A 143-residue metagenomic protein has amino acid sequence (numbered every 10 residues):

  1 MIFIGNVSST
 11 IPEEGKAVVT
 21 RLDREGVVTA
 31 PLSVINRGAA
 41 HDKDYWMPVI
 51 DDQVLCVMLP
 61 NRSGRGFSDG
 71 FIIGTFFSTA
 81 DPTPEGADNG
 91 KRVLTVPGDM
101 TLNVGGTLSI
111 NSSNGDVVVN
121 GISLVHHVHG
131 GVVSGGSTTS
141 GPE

Functional and structural regions predicted by a protein language model:
M1-S109: Hydrophobic packing positions characteristic of elongated beta-solenoid/beta-helix-type spike/fiber shafts
N103-E143: Intrinsic-disorder/coil detector with helix-boundary
